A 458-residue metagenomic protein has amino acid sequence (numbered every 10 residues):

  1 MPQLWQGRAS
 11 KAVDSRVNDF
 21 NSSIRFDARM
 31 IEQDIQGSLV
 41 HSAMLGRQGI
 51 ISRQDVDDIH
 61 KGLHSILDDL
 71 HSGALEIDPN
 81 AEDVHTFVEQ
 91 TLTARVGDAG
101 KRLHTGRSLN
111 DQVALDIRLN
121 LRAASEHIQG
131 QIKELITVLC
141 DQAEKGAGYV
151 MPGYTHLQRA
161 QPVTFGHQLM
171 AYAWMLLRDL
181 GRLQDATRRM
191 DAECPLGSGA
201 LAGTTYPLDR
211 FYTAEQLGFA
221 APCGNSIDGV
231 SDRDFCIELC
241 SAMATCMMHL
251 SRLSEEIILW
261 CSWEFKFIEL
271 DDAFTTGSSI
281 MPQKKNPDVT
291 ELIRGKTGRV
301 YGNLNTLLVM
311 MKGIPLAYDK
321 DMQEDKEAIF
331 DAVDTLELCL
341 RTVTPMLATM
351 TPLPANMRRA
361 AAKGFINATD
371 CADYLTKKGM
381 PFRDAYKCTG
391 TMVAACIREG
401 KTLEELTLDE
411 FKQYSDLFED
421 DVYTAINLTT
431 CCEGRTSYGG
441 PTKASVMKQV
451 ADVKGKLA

Functional and structural regions predicted by a protein language model:
M1-G37, D98-A99, M281-A458: Glycine-rich cofactor/substrate-binding loops
M1-R189, E193, G199, G203 (+6 more regions): A helix-coil-helix interface module used to build multimeric assemblies and to scaffold catalytic/cofactor sites
S38, H85, E89, C236-L239 (+2 more regions): Short runs of predominantly hydrophobic/aromatic residues within well-ordered alpha helices that form helix-helix
H41, G62-D69, T91, R95 (+17 more regions): Generic, well-ordered alpha-helical scaffold segments in large soluble proteins
R47-I50, G130, A244, M248 (+1 more regions): Residues in soluble alpha-helical coiled-coils and helical-bundle/repeat scaffolds
Q54-D55, C223, D384, E405: A generic structural-conservation signal
I117, R122-A124, Q129, E144 (+6 more regions): Charged, flexible cofactor/metal-binding loops and thiol motifs
